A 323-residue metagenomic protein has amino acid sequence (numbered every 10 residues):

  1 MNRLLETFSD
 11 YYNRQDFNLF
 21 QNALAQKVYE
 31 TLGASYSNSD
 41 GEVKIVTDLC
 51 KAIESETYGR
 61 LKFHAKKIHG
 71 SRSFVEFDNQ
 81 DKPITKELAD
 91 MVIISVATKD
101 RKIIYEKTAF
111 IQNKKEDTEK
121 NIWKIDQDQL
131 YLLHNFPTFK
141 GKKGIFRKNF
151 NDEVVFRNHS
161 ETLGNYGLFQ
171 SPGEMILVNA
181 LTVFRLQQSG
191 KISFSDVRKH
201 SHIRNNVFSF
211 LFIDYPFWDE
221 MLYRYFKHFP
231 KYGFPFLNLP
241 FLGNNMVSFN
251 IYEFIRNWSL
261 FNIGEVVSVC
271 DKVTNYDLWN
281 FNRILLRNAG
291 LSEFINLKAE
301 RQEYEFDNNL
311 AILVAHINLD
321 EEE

Functional and structural regions predicted by a protein language model:
M1-S73: N-terminal "first-domain core" detector
R3-L4, K86, I104, A109: Mobile, glycine-rich extracellular loop/lid and propeptide segments that shape or gate substrate/ligand access
K44, D48, P83-D90, E106: Short, well-structured alpha-helical interface segments that form or flank functional binding sites
E54-G59, E116-L313, N318-E322: Acidic, metal/cofactor-coordinating or nucleic-acid-engaging core segments within structured domains
Y58, A97-T108, E119-I122: Short, solvent-exposed secondary-structure capping/transition elements
K66-K67, K102-F110, I176-N179: Short, well-ordered strand-loop elements centered on a beta-strand within folded domains, enriched for acidic residues
K66-L88, S95-T98, I103: Active-site metal-binding core of divalent-cation-utilizing nuclease and nuclease-like domains
M91, A109-K115: Conserved catalytic cores of phosphodiester-cleaving nucleases, focusing on short active-site segments
